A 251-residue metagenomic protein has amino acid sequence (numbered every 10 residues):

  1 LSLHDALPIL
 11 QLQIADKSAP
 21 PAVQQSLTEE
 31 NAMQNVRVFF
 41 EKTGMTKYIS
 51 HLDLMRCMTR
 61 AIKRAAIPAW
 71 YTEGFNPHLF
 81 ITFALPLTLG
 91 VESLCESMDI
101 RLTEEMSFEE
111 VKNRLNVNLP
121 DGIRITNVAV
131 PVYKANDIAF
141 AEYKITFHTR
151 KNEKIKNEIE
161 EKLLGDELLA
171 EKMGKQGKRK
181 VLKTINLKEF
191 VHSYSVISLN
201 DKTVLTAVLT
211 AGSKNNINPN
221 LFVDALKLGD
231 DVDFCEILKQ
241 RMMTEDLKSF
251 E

Functional and structural regions predicted by a protein language model:
S2-L7: Short, small-residue-biased leader/transition segments that mark boundaries at the very start of proteins
A15-V23: Acidic, Ala/Val/Gly-enriched low-complexity intrinsically disordered segments
Q34, F39-E41, M45, I49 (+1 more regions): Extended, well-folded interaction surfaces typified by the phenylalanyl-tRNA synthetase beta subunit core
W70-L102, V132-K134: Short, charge-patterned binding micro-sites
L94-T146: Ordered, amphipathic secondary-structure segments that act as subunit-interaction surfaces in large macromolecular
E104-F108, R150-N152, G212: Helix N-cap motif at beta-to-alpha junctions
V111-L119, I155-L164, F222-V223: Short amphipathic alpha-helices in soluble, non-transmembrane regions that often serve as interface/regulatory elements
G165-E251: Core RNA-modification/binding signature centered on pseudouridine synthases
